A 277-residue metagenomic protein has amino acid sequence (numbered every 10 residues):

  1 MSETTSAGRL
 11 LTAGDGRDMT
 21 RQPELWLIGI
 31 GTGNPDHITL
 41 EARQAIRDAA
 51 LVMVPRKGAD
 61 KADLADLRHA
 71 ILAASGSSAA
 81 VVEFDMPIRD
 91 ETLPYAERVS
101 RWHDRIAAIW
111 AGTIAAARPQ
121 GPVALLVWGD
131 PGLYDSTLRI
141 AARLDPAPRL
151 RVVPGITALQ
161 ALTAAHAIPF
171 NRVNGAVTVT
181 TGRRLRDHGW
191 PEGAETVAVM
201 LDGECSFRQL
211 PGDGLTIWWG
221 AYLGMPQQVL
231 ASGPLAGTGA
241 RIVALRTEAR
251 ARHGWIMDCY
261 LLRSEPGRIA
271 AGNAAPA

Functional and structural regions predicted by a protein language model:
S2-T5, L10-D36, L40-P148, S232 (+2 more regions): Class I S-adenosyl-L-methionine
L25, G189-A277: A contiguous loop/helix-start segment that scaffolds small-molecule binding in enzyme catalytic cores
V54, E83, L125-V127, V152-G155 (+3 more regions): General beta-strand structural signal in soluble alpha/beta enzymes
R56, D85-P87, P154-I156, R183 (+1 more regions): Residues at the C-termini of beta-strands that transition into short coil/loop
A59-A62, T157-A161, S206-F207, M225-Q227: Short gly/pro/ser/thr-enriched loop/turn and capping motifs at secondary-structure boundaries
P87-T92, L185-D187, G224-Q227: A short acidic, often aromatic-flanked loop/helix-cap motif at beta-alpha or helix-coil junctions that lines enzyme
W128-G193, R250-H253, G267-R268: Class I SAM-dependent methyltransferase SAM-binding "motif I" and its flanking Rossmann-like core
